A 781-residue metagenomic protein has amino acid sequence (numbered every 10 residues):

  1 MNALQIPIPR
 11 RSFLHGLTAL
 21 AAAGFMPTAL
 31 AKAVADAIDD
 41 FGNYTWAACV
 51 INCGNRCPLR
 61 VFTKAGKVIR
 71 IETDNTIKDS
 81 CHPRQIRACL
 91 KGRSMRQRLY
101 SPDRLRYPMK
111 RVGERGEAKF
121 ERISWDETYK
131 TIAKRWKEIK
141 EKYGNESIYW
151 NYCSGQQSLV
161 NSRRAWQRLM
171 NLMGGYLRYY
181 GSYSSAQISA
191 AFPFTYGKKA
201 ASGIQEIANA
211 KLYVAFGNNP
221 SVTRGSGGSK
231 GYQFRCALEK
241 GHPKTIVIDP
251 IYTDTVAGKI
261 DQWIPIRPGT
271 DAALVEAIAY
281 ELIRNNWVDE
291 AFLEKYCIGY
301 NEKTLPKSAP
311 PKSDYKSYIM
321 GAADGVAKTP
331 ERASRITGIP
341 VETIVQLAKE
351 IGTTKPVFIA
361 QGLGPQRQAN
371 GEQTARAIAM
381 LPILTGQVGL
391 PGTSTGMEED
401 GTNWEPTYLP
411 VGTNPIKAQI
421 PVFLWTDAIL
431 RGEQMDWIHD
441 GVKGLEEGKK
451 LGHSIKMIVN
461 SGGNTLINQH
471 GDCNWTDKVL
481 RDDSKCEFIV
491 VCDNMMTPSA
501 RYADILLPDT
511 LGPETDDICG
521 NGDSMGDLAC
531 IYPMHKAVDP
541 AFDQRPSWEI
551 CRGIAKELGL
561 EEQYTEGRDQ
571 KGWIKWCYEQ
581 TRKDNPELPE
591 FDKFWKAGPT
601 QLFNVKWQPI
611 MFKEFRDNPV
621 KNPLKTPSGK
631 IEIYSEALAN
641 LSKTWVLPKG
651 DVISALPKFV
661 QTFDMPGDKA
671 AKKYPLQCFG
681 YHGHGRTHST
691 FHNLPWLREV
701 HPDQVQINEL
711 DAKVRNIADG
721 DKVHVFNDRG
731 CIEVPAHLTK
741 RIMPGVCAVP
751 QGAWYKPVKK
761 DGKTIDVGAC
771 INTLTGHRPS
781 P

Functional and structural regions predicted by a protein language model:
N2-W287, P310-Y315, P340, D440 (+3 more regions): N-terminal export/assembly segments and adjacent metallocofactor-ligating motifs of anaerobic energy-metabolism
G54, V68, N75-K78, S94 (+22 more regions): Short, glycine-/Ser/Thr-/acidic-enriched flexible segments
Y107, R111-E127, W287-P340, A537-E632 (+3 more regions): N-terminal leader/propeptide and maturation segments of large enzyme subunits in energy/redox metabolism and hydrolases
R163-I248, T255, A273-E276, R335 (+3 more regions): Extended redox/cofactor-interaction regions of prokaryotic respiratory oxidoreductases
R178, V288-A291, I344-V345, F358-I359 (+9 more regions): Acidic/polar loop patches that form or flank catalytic/metal-binding clefts of enzymes that bind anionic ligands
I260-P265, T510, G520, A529-P540: Short beta-alpha connecting loops at secondary-structure transitions that line or flank enzyme active sites
S308-Q434: Active-site phosphate/pyrophosphate-binding segments
Q368, H535-A537, S547-K596, T687-F691 (+2 more regions): Long, contiguous, secondary-structure-rich segments that constitute the structural scaffold of globular domains
